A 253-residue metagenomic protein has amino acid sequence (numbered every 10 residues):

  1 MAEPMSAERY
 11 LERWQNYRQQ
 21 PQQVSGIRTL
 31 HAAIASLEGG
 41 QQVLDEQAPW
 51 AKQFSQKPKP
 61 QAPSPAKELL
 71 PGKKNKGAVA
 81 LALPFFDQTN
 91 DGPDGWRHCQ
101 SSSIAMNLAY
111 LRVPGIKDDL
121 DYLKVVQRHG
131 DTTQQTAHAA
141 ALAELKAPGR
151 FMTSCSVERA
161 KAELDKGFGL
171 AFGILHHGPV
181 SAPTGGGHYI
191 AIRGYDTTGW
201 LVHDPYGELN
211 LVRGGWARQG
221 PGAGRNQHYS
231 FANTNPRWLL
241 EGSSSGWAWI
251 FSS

Functional and structural regions predicted by a protein language model:
M1-E3, S252-S253: Short, solvent-exposed mixed-charge patches
A2-D131, H176, P183, D196 (+1 more regions): Active-site-adjacent structural segments surrounding the nucleophilic cysteine of cysteine proteases and isopeptidases
R9-E12, N16, A32, K124 (+5 more regions): Charged/polar, solvent-exposed surface patches and flexible loops
Q23, P114, P148, G169-L170: A general structural signal for well-ordered secondary-structure junctions
H31-A32, G169-A171, Y189-A191, W247-S252: Ordered hydrophobic segments in well-structured contexts
P58-P60, S64-A66, A80, H129 (+1 more regions): Noncatalytic regulatory segments and standalone regulatory/sensor domains
D87, G95-S102, M106-E144, P148-T153 (+2 more regions): Cysteine-dependent hydrolase recognition
T153-L211: Active-site-adjacent substructure of cysteine-protease-like catalytic cores
